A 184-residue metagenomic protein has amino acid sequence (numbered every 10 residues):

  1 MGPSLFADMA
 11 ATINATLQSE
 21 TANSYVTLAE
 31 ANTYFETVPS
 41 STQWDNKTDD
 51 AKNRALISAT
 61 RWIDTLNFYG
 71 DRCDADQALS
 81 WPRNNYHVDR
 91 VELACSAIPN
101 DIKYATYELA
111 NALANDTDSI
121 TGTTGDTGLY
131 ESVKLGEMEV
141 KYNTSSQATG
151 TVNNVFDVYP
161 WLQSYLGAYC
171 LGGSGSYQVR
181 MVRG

Functional and structural regions predicted by a protein language model:
G2-G184: Divalent metal-cofactor coordination and adjacent catalytic microenvironments
